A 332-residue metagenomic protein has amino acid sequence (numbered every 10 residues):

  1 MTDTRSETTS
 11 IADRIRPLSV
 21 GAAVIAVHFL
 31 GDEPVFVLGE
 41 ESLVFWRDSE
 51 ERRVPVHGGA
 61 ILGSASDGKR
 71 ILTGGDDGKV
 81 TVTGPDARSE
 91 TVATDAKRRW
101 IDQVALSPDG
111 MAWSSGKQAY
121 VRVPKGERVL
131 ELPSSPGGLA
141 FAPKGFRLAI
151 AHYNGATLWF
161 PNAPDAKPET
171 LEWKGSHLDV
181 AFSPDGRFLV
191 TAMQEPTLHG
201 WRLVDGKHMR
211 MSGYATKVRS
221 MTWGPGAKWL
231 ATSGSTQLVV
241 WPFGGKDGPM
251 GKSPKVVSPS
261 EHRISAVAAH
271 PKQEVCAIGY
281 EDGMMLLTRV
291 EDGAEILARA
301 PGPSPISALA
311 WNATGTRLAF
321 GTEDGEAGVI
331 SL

Functional and structural regions predicted by a protein language model:
M1-L332: WD40-repeat beta-propeller superdomains and closely related acidic/aromatic-rich repeat-like regions
